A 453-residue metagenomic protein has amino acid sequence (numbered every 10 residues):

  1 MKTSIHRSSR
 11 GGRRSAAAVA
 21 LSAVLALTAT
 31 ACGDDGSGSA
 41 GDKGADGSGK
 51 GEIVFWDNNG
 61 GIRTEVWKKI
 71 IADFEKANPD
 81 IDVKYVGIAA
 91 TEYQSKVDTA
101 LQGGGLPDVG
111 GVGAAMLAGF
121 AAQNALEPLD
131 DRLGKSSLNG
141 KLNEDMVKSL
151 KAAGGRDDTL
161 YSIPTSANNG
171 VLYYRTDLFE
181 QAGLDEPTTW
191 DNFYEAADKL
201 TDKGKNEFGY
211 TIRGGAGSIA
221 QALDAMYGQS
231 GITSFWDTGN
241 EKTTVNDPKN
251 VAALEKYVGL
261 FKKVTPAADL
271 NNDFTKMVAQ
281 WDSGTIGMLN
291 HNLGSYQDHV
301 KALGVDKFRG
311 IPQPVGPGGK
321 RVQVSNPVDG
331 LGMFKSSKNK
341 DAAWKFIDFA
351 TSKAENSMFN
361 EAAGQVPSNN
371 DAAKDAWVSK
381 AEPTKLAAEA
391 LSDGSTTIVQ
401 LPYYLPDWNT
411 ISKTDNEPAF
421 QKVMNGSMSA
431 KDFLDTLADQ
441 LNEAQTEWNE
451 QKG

Functional and structural regions predicted by a protein language model:
D73-D145, E180-T188, Q280, G284-M288 (+1 more regions): Extracytoplasmic "Venus flytrap"/periplasmic binding protein-like
P107-D108, L138-D177, F208, K320-Q323 (+1 more regions): A structural signal for short loop-to-beta-strand junctions that line the ligand-binding cleft of periplasmic/secreted
A115-N169, A222, Y227, R309-I311 (+1 more regions): Hinge/lid segment of periplasmic solute-binding proteins
D130-D145, G214, G231-A252, V300-L303 (+4 more regions): Short, solvent-exposed loop/beta-turn-alpha elements that line the ligand-binding surface or hinge of extracytoplasmic
R156-T165, G170, Y194-T243, I286: Extracytoplasmic/periplasmic solute-binding protein
A197-K199, N240-D269: Glycine-centered hinge/linker elements that transmit conformational signals in sensory and ligand-binding systems
A225, E255-N339: Extracytoplasmic/periplasmic substrate-binding proteins
G239, A388-Q440: C-terminal capping/gating helix-and-loop segments adjacent to ligand/active sites or protein-protein/ligand interfaces
